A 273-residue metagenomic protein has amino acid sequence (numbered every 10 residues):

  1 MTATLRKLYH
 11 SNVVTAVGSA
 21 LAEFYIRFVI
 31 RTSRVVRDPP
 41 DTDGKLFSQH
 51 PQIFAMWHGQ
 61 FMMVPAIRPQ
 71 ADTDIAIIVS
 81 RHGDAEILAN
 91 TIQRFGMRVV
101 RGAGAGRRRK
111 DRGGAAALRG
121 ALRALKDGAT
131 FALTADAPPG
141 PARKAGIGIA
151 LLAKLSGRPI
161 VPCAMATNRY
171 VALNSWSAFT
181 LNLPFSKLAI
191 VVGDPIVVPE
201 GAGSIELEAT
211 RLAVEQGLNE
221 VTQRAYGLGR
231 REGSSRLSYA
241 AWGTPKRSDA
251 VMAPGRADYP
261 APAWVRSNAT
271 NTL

Functional and structural regions predicted by a protein language model:
M1-P69, N90, G96-R98, E215-Q216 (+1 more regions): Membrane-anchoring hydrophobic helices of lipid-metabolizing enzymes
A16-R37, A76-R123: Membrane-interfacial amphipathic helices and adjacent loop/beta segments that form the lipid-substrate binding surface
P51-A55, D74, G128-A132: Residue-level preference for the first positions of well-ordered beta-strands
D84-E86, R107-R108, P141, T167-A172: Short gly/pro/ser/thr-enriched loop/turn and capping motifs at secondary-structure boundaries
L118-L152, S156: Catalytic-site beta-strand/loop segments enriched in glycine and acidic/polar residues
R143-S204: A cross-family acyltransferase "interaction/gating" segment
P195, A202-Y226: C-terminal functional extensions of proteins
